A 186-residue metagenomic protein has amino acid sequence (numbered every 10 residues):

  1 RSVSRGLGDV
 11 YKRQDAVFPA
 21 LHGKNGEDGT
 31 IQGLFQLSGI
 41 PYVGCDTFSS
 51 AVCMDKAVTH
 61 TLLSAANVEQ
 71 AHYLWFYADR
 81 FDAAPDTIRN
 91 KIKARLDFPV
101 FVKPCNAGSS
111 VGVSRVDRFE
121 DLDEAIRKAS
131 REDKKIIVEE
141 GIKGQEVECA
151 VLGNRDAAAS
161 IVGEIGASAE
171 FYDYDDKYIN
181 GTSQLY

Functional and structural regions predicted by a protein language model:
R1-Y11: Single conserved hydrophobic/aromatic residue that forms the stacking wall/gate of nucleotide- or nucleobase-binding
S2-S4, S50, S109, S160: Short linear Ser/Thr-Pro motifs
V10, Y42, Y73, V102 (+2 more regions): Generic preference for hydrophobic
K12-M54, E69-Y77: A short, GP-enriched loop/loop-strand-helix hinge that lies immediately N-terminal to, or at the N-terminal rim
G23, S110, I165-S168: Glycine-rich phosphate/pyrophosphate-binding beta-alpha loops
V52-Q145: Active-site nucleotide/adenylate-binding loops and adjacent lid/helix of ATP-dependent enzymes
D117-Y186: Phosphate-binding site of ATP-dependent enzymes
